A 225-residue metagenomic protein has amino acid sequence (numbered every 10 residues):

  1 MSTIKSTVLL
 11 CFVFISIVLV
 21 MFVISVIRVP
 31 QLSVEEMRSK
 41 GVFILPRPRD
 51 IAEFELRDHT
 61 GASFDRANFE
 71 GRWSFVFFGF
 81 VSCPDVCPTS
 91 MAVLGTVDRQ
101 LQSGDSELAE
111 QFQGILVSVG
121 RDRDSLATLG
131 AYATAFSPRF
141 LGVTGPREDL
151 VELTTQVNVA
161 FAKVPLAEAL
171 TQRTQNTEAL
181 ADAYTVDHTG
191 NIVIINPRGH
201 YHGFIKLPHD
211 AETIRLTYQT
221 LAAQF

Functional and structural regions predicted by a protein language model:
M1-E53, F225: N-terminal targeting signals for export/organelle localization
I51-A52, S74, T189-N191: Short loop/turn microsegments at loop-to-beta-strand junctions
E55-L56, I194: Hydrophobic beta-strand positions
F64-L94: Short active-site neighborhood of thiol/selenol oxidoreductases, capturing the structured segment around
M91-T155: Structural microenvironment flanking redox-active thiols in thiol-disulfide oxidoreductases
G130-T189: Short, internal strand/loop/helix patches that form the active-site neighborhood or redox-interaction surface
A167-F225: Thiol-/selenol-based redox modules, centered on thioredoxin-like and closely related oxidoreductase domains
